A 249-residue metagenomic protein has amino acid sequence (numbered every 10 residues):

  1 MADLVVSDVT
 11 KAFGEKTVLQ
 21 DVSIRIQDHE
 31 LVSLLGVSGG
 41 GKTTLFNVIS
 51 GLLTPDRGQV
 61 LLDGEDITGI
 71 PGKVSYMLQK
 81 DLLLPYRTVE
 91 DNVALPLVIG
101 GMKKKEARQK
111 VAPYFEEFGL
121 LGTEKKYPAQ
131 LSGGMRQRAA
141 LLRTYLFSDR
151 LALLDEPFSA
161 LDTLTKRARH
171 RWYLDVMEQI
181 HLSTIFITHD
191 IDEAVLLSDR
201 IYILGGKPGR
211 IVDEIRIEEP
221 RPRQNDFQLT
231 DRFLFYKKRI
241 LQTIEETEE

Functional and structural regions predicted by a protein language model:
L35-V37: The feature captures the beta-strand-to-loop junction immediately N-terminal to the Walker
S50: Helix-to-loop junction immediately C-terminal to a conserved catalytic motif
G58-I70, K110: Conserved ABC transporter NBD signature motif
R87-A94: Short coil-to-helix segment of the ABC ATPase nucleotide-binding domain corresponding to the Q-loop/switch region
V98, K105-T123: Conserved ABC ATPase "signature" region
Y127-L131, M135: Conserved ABC ATPase signature
L146-R150: A short, proline-enriched helix->beta-strand linker immediately N-terminal to the Walker B motif in ABC-type P-loop
